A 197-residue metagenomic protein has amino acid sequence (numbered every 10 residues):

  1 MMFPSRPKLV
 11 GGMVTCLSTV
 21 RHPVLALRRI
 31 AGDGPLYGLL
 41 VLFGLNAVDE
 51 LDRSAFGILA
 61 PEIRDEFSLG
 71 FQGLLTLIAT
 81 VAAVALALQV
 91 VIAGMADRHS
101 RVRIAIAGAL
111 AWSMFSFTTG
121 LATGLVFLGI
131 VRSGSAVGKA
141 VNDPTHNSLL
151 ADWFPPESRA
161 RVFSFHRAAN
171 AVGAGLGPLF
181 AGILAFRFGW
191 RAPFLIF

Functional and structural regions predicted by a protein language model:
G38-L69: Extracytoplasmic
S54, A82-V90, A174-G175: Residue-level signature of mid-helix packing/kink "hotspots" within the transmembrane helices of 12-pass Major
L59-L86: Extracellular/periplasmic helix-loop-helix junction of adjacent transmembrane segments in MFS-like secondary
I63-R64, M95-A96, I183-F188: Interfacial helix-cap and linker-helix signal at transmembrane-aqueous boundaries of multi-pass secondary transporters
S68, S100, L121-F127, G138 (+2 more regions): Helix-breaking motifs and short loop linkers at transmembrane-helix boundaries and internal kinks in secondary membrane
A87-T123: Conserved MFS/SLC helix-loop-helix module at the cytosolic interface between two early adjacent transmembrane helices
V131-A171: Cytoplasmic helix-loop-helix junction between adjacent transmembrane helices in 12-TM secondary transporters
H166, N170-F197: Helix-loop-helix hairpin linking two adjacent transmembrane segments in secondary transporters
